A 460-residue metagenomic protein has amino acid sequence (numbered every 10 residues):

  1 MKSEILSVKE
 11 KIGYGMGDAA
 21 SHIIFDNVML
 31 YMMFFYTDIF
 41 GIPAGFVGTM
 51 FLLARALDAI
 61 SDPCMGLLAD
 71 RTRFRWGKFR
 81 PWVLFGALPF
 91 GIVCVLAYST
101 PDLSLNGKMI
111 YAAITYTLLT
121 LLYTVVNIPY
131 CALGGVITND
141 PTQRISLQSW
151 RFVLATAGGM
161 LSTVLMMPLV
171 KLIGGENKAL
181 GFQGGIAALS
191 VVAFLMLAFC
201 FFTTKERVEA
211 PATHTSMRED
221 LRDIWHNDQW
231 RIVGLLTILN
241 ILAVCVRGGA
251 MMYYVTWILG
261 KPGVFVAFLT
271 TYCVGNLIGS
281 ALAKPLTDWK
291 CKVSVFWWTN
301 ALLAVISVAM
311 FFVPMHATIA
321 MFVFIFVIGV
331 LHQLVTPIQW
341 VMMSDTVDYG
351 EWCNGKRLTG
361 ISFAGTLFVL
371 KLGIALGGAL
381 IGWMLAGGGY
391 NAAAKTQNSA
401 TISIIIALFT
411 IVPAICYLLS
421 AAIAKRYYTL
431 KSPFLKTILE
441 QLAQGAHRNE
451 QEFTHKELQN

Functional and structural regions predicted by a protein language model:
K2-N460: Membrane-embedded alpha-helical bundles of multi-pass transporters/translocases, especially carrier/permease families
